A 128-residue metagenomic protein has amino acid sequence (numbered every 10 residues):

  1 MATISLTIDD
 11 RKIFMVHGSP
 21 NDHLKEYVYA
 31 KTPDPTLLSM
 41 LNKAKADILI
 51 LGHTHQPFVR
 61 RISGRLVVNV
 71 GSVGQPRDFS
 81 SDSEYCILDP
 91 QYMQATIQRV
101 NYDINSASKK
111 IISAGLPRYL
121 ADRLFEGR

Functional and structural regions predicted by a protein language model:
M1-I48: Conserved catalytic scaffold of divalent metal-dependent phosphoesterases
M1-S5, Q56-P57, S83-Y85: Short, acidic/polar N-cap/turn motifs at the starts of alpha helices
T3-D10, T54, G74-P76, P90-Y92: Short, functional N-terminal and low-complexity linear motifs
M15-V16, L51, N69-V70: Short hydrophobic beta-strand that contains or immediately precedes a catalytic carboxylate
S19-N21, H53-P57, V73-G74, N101: Catalytic metal-binding/acid-base residues of hydrolase active sites
E26-P33, T54-Q56, V70, A114-L120: Charged, low-complexity, helix/coiled-coil-prone segments
P35-S39, G52, P57, R65-V68: Internal, well-ordered alpha-helical scaffold/interface segments that support domain packing or protein-protein contacts
I48, R60-R128: Acidic, His/Gly-rich catalytic cores of divalent-metal-dependent hydrolytic chemistry
